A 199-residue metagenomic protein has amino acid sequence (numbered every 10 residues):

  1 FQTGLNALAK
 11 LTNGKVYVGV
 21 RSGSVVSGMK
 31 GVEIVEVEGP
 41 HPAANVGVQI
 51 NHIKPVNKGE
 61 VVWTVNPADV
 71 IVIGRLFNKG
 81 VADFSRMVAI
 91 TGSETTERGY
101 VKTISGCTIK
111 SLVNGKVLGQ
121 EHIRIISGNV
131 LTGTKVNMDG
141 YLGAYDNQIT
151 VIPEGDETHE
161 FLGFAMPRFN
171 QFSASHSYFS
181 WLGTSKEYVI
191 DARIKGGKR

Functional and structural regions predicted by a protein language model:
F1-R199: Buried, small/hydrophobic-residue-enriched core segments of structured protein domains
